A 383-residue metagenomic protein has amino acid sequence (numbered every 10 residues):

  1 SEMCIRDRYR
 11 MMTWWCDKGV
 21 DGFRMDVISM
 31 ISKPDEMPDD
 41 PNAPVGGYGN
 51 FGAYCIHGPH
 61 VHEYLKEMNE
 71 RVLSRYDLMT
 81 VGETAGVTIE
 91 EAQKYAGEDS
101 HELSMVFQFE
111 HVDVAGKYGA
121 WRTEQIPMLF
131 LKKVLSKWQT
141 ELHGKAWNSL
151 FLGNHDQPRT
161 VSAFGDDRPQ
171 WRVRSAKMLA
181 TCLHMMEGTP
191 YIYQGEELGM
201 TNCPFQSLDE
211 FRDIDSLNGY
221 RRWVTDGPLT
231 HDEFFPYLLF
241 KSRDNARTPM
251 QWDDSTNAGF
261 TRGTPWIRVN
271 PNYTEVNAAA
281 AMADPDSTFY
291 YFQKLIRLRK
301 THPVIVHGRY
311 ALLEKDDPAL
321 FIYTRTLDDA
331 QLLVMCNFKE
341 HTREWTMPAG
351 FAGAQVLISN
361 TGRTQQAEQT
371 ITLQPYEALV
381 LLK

Functional and structural regions predicted by a protein language model:
S1-E2, R6-A354, I358-K383: Active-site and adjacent substrate-binding regions of carbohydrate-active enzymes
